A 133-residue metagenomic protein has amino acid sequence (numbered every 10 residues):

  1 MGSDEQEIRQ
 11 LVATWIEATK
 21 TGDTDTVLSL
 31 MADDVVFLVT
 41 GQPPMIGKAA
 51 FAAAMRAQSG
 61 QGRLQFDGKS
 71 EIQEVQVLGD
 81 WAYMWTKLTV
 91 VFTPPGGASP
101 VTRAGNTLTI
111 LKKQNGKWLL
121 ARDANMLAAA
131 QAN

Functional and structural regions predicted by a protein language model:
M1-S29, V36-N133: A beta-strand edge to alpha-helix "cap/lid" segment located at domain peripheries
